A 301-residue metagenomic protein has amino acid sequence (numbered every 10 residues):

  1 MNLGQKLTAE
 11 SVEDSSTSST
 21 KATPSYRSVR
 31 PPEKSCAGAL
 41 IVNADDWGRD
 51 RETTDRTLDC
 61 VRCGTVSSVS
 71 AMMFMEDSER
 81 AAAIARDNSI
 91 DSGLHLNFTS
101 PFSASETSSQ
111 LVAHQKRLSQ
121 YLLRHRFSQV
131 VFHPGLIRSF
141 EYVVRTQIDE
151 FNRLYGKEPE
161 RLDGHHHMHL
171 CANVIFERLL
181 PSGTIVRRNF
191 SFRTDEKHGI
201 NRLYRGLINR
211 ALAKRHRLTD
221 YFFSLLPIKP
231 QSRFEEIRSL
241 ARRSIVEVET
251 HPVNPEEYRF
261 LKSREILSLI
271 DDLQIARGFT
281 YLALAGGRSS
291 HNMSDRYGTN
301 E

Functional and structural regions predicted by a protein language model:
M1-I41, R51-R161, H169-E301: Terminal accessory/targeting
A44-G48: DG-centered beta-turn motif at the end of beta-strands
